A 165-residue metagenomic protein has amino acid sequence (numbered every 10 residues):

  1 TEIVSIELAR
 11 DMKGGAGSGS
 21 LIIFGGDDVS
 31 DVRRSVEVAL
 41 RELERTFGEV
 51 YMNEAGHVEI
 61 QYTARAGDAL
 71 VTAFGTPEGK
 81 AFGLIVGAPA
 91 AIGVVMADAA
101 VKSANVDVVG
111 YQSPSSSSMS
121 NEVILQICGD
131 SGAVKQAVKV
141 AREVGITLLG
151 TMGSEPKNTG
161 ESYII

Functional and structural regions predicted by a protein language model:
T1-S18, D27-E122, Q126-I165: Long, contiguous binding/interaction regions
